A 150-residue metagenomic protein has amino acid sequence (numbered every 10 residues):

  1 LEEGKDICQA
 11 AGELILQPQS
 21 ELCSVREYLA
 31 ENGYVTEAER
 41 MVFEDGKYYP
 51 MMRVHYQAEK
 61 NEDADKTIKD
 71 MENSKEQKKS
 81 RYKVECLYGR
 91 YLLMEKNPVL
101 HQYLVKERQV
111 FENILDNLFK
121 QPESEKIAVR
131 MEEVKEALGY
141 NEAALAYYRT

Functional and structural regions predicted by a protein language model:
E2-Q57: C-terminal substrate-binding/active-site "lid" region of AdoMet-derived donor-dependent transferases
Q57-A58, D63-T150: An accessory alpha-helical subdomain
